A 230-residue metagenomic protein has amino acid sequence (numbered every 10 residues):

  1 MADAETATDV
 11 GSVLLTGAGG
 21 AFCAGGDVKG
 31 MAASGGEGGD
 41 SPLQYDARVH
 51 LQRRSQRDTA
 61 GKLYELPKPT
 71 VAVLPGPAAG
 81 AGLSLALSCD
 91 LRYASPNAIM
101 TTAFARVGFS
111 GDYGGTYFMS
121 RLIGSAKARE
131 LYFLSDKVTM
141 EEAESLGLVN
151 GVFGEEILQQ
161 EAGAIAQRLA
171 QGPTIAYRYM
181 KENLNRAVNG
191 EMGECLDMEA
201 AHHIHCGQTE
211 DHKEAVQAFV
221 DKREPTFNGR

Functional and structural regions predicted by a protein language model:
M1-V10: A short, N-terminal amphipathic alpha-helix
T8, G61-Y177, A201-T209, K213-Q217 (+2 more regions): Crotonase-fold acyl-CoA enzyme core
D9, G17-K62, A78, E191: Glycine- (often His-adjacent) and acidic-residue-rich active-site loop that binds/positions the CoA thioester
V13-L15, V71: Conserved hydrophobic packing residues within short motifs/helices of P-loop NTPase cores of ABC-family ATPases
Y45-Q52, R106, T139, V188-E194 (+1 more regions): Localized chelating/binding microdomains that coordinate divalent metal ions or stabilize phosphate-bearing
R186-A187, K222-T226: A short structural micro-motif
